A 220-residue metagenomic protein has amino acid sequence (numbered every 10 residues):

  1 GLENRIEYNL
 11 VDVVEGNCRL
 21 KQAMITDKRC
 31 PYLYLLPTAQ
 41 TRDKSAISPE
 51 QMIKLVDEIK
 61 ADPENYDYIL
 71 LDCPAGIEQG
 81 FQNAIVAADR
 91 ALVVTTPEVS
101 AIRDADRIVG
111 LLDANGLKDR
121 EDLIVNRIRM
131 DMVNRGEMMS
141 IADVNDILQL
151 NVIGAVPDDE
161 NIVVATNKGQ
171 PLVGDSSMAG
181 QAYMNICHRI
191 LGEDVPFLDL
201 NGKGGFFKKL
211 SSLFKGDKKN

Functional and structural regions predicted by a protein language model:
G1-E64, V164-K168, V173: P-loop/Walker-type NTP enzyme "switch/lid" segment
N4-E7, P49, I102, M138 (+1 more regions): Electropositive phosphate-/nucleotide-binding environments in soluble metabolic enzymes
P49, P74, F81, L172 (+2 more regions): Conserved phosphate/pyrophosphate-binding and hydrolysis machinery centered on Walker-type P-loop NTPases, extending
Q51-E64, Y68-D158, V163-V164: Conserved catalytic-core segment of NTP-binding enzymes
A114-N220: C-terminal lobe/tail of nucleotide-utilizing enzymes
